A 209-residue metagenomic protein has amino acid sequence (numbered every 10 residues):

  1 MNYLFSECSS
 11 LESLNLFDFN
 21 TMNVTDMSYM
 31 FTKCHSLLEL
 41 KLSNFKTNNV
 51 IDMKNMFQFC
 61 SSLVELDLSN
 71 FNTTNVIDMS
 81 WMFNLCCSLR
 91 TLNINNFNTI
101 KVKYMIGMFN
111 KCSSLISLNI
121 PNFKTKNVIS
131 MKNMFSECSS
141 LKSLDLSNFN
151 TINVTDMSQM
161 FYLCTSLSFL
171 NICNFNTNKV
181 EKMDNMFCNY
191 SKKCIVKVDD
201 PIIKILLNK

Functional and structural regions predicted by a protein language model:
M1-L11: N-terminal segments that cap or nucleate solenoid repeat domains
N2-Y3, S28-Y29, K54-N55, I77-W81 (+4 more regions): Register-specific detector for alpha-helical tandem repeat solenoids, activating on a conserved position within each
E7, K33, L163, F187-N189: Sterically constrained small-residue positions within well-ordered secondary structures of folded domains
S9-T25, S36-I51, S62-I77, C87-K103 (+4 more regions): Structural signature of tandem-repeat unit edges
T32-C34, Q58-C60, N84-C86, N110-K111 (+2 more regions): Predominantly recognizes leucine-rich repeat
D184-F187, K204-K209: Short, aromatic/basic amphipathic alpha-helical patches
